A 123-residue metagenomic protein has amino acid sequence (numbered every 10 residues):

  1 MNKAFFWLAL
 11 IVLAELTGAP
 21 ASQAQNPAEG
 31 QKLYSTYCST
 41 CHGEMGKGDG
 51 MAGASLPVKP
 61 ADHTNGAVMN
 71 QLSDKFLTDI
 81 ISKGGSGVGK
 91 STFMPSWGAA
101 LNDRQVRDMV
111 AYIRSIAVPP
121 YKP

Functional and structural regions predicted by a protein language model:
M1-F5: Positively charged n-region of N-terminal signal peptides that target proteins for export
W7-T17: Bacterial N-terminal signal peptides
G18-L33, P123: Electrostatic cytochrome c docking/interface patches
A24, Q71, A100-L101: Short, conserved sequence motifs enriched in acidic/basic residues, glycine, and aromatics that mark functional "hot
N26, L33-Y34, S73, L77 (+1 more regions): Stable alpha-helical elements in mature extracytoplasmic
G30, Y34-E44, M94, M109 (+1 more regions): The canonical Cys-X-X-Cys-His
Q31, K47-F76: Gly/Gly-Pro-rich "capping" loops immediately C-terminal to redox-active cysteine motifs in periplasmic/lumenal
A54-D62, I80-I116, Y121-P123: Axial heme c-ligation environment in periplasmic c-type cytochrome domains
